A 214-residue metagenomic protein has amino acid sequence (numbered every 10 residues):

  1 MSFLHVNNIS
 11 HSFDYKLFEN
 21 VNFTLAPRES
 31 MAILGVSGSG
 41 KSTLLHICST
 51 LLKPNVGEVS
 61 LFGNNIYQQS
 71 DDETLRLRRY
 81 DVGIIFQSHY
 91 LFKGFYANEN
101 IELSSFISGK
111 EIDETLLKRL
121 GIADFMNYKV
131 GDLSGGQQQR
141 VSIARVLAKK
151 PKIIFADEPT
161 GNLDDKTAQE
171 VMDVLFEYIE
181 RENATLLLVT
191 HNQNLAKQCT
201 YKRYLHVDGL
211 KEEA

Functional and structural regions predicted by a protein language model:
S49: Helix-to-loop junction immediately C-terminal to a conserved catalytic motif
G57-Q68: Conserved ABC transporter NBD signature motif
N65, K110-F125: Conserved ABC ATPase "signature" region
I66-G83: ABC ATPase NBD coupling module
K129-Q139: Conserved ABC ATPase signature
K150: Conserved catalytic motifs of ABC-family nucleotide-binding domains
I154-D157: Catalytic Walker B motif of ABC-type/P-loop ATPase nucleotide-binding domains
